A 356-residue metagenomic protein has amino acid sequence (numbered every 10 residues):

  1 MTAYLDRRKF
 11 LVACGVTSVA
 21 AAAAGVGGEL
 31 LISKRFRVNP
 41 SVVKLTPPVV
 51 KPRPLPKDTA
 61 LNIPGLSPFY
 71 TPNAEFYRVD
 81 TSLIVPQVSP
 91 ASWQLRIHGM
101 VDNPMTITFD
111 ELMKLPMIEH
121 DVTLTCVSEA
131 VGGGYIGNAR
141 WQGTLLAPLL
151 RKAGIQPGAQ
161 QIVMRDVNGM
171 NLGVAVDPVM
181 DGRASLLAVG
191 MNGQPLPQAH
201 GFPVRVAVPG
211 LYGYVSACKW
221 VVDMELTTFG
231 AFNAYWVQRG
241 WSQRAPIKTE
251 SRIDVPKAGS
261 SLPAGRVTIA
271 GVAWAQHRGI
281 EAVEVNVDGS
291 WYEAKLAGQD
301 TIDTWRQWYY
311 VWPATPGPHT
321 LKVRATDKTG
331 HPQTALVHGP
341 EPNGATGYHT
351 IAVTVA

Functional and structural regions predicted by a protein language model:
T2-S18: N-terminal secretory signal peptides and thylakoid transit peptides that target proteins across membranes
A21-E29: Hydrophobic alpha-helical membrane-insertion segments, chiefly the h-region of N-terminal signal peptides
E29-A356: Structured, non-membrane catalytic/scaffold regions adjacent to prosthetic-group chemistry
